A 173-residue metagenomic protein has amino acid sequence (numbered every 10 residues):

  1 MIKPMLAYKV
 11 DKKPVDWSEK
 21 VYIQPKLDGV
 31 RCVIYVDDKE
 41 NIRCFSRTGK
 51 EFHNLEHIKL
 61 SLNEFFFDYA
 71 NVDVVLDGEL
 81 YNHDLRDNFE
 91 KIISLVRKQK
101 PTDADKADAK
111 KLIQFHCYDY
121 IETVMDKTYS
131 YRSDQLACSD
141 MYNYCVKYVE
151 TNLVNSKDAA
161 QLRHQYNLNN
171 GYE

Functional and structural regions predicted by a protein language model:
M1, E150-E173: Amphipathic alpha-helical
M1-S18, I23: Charged, flexible boundary elements
L6-K12, V96-P101, S156-D158: Short, motif-level signal for alpha-helix interfacial/capping segments enriched in acidic residues and aromatics/proline
V15-Y144: Covalent nucleotidyltransferase
Y142-N152: Short, basic, glycine/proline-bearing loop/turn elements
